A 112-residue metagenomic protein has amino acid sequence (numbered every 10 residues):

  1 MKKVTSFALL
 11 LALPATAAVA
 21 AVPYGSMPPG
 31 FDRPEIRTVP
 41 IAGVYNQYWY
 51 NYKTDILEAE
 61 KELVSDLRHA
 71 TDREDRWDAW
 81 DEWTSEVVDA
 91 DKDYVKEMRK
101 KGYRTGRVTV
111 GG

Functional and structural regions predicted by a protein language model:
M1-A20: Classic N-terminal secretory signal peptides
V19-P29: Cleaved targeting-peptide boundary
D32-N51, V64, T71: Short, charge/polar-rich alpha-helical segments
Y48-L63, W83-Y94: Amphipathic alpha-helical coiled-coil/heptad-repeat segments
W49, E74, V108-G111: Mature soluble domains of exported/periplasmic/lumenal proteins and thiol-rich metal-chelating peptides
L57-D75: Short E/K-rich amphipathic alpha-helical oligomerization segments
E74-E86: Short, charged, amphipathic alpha-helical segments
R99-G112: Short, low-complexity, Pro/Ser/Thr/Gly-rich segments in the mature regions of secreted, periplasmic
